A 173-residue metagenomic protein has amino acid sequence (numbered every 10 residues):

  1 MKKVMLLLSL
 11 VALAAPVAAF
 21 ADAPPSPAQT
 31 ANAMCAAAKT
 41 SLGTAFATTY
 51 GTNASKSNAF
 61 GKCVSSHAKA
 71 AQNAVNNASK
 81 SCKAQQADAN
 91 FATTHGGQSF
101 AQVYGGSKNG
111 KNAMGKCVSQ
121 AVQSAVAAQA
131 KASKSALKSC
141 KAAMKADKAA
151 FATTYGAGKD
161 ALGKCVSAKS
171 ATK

Functional and structural regions predicted by a protein language model:
M1-V4: Positively charged n-region of N-terminal signal peptides that target proteins for export
L7-A15: Bacterial N-terminal signal peptides
F20-K173: Mature extracytoplasmic/periplasmic regions of secreted or cell-envelope proteins, especially long low-complexity
